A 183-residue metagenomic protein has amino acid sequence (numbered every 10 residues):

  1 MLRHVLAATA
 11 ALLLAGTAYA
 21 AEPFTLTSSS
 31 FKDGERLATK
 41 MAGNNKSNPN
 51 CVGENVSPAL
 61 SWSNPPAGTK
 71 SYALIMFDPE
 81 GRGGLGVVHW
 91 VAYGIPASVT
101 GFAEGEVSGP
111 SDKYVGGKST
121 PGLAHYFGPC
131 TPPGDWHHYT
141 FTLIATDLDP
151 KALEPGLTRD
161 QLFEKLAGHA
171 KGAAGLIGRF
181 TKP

Functional and structural regions predicted by a protein language model:
M1-A7: Bacterial N-terminal signal peptides that target proteins for export
A7-G16: Bacterial N-terminal signal peptides
Y19-P183: N-terminus-centered regions that define maturation/targeting leaders and the start of the first functional domain
